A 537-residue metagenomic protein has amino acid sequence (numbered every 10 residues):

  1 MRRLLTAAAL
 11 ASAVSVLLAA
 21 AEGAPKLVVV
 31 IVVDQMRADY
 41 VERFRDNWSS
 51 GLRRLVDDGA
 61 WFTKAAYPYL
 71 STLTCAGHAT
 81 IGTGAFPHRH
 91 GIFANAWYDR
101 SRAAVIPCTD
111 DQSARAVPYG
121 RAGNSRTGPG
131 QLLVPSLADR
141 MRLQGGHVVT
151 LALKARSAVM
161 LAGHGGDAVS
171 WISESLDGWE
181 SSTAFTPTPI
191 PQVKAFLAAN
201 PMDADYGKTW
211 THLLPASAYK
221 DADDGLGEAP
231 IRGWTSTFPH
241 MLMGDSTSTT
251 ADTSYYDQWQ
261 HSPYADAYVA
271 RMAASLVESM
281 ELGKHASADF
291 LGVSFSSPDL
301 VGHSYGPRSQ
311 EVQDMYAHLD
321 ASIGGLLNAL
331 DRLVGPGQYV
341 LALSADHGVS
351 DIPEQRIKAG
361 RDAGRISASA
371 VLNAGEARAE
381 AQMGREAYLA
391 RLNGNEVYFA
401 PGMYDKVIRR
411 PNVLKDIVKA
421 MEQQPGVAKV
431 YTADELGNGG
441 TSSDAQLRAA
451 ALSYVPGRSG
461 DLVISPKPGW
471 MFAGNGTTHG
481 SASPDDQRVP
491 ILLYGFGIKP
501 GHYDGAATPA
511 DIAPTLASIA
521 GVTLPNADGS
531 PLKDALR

Functional and structural regions predicted by a protein language model:
P25-R37, L55-V56, I81, M141 (+7 more regions): Beta-strand elements within well-structured catalytic alpha/beta cores of enzymes that handle phosphate/sulfate esters
V28, R142, H147-A152, A158-V159 (+2 more regions): Active-site regions of oxyanion-processing enzymes, predominantly non-cytosolic
E42-H90, H147-L151: Short, structured active-site-proximal loop/turn typified by the sulfatase FGly-forming signature C/S-X-P-X-R
T63-G82, T150-M160, S294-S296, A345-G348 (+1 more regions): Short, solvent-exposed turn/loop segments enriched in Gly/Ser/Thr/Pro and often Arg
K64, L73, N95-R126, V134 (+5 more regions): Secreted, luminal/periplasmic, and some membrane-associated catalytic domains that remodel anionic oxygen-ester
V159-D167, S236, H240-D257, H261 (+3 more regions): Active-site His/acidic residue clusters
D203-S275: Long, low-complexity, polar/charged, intrinsically disordered or flexibly structured peripheral segments
I366-P411, T478-I519, L536-R537: Substrate-binding rim/cap in mid-to-C-terminal beta-strand-loop elements of soluble/periplasmic
